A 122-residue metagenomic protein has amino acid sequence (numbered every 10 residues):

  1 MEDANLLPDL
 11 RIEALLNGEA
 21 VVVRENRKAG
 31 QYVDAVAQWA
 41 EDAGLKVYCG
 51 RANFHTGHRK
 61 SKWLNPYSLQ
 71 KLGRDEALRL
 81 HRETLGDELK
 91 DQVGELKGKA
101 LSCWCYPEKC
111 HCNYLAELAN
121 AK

Functional and structural regions predicted by a protein language model:
E2-K122: Catalytic phosphate/metal-binding cores of nucleic-acid and nucleotide-processing enzymes, i.e., regions that mediate
